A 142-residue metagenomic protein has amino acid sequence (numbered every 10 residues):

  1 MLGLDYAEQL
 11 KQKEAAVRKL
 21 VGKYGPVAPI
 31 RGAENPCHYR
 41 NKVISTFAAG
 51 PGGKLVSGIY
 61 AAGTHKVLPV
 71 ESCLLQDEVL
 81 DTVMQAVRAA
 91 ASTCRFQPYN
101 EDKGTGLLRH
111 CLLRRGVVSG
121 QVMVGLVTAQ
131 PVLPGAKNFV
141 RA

Functional and structural regions predicted by a protein language model:
M1-A142: Accessory RNA-recognition modules of RNA-modification enzymes
